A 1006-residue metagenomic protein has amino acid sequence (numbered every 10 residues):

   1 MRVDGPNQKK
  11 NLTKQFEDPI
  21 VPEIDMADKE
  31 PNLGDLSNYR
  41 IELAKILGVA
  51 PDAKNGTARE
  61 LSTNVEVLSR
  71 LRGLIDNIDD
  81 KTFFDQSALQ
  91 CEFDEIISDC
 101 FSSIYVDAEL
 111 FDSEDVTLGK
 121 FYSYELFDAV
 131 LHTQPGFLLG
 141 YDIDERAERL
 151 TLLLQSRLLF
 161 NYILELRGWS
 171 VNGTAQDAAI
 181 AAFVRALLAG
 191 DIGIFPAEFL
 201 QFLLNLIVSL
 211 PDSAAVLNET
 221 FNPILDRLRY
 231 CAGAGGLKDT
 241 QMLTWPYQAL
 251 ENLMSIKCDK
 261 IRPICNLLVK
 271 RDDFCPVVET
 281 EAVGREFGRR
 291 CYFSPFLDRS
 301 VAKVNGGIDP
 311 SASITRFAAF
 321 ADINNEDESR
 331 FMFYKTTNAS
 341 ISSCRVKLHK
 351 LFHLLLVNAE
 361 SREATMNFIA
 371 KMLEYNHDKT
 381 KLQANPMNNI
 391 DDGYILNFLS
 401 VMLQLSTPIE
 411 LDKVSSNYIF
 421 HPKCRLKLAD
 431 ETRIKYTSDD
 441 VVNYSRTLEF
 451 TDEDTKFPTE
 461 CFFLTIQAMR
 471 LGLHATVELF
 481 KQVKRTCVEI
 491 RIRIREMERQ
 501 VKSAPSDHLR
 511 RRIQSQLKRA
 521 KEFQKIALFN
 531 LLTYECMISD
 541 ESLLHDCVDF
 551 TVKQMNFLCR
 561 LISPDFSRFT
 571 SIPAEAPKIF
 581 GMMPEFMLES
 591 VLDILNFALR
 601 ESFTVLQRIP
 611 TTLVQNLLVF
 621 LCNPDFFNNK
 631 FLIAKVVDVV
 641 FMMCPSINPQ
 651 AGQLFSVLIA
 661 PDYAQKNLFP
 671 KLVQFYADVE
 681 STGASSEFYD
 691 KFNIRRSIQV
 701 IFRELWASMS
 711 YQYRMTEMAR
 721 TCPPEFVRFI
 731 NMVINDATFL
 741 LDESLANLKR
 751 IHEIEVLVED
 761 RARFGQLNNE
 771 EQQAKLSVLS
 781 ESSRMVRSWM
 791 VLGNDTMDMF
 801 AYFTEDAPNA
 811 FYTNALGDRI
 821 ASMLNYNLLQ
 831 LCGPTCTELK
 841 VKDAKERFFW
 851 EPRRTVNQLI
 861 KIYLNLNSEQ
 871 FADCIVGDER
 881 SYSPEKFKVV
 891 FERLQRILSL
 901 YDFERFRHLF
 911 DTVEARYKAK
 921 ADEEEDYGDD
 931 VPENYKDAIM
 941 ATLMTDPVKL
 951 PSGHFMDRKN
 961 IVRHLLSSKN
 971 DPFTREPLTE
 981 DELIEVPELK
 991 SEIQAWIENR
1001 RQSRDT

Functional and structural regions predicted by a protein language model:
V3-D4: Eukaryotic intrinsically disordered, low-complexity segments enriched for acidic and Ser/Thr/Pro residues that serve as
L12-V931: Extended alpha-helical scaffold domains
T82, Y105, Y863, F887-T1006: Replace "small metal-dependent catalytic modules" with "small catalytic or cofactor-binding modules
